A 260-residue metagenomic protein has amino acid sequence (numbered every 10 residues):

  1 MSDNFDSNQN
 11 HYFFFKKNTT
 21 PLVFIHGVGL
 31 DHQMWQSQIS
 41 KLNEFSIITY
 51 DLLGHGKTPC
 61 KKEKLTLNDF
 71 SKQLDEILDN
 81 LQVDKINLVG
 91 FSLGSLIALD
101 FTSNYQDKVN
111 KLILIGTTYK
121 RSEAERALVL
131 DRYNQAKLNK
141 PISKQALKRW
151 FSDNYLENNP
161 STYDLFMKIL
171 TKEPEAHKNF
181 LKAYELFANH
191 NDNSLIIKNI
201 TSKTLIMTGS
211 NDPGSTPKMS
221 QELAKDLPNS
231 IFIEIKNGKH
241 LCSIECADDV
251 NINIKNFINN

Functional and structural regions predicted by a protein language model:
F14-P59: Conserved HGGG/HGGXW glycine-rich cap/lid loop of the alpha/beta-hydrolase fold
Q36-S37, I48-V89, I252: Active-site loop/oxyanion-hole signature of alpha/beta-hydrolase fold enzymes
G90-G94, A98: Gly/Ala-rich beta-loop-alpha elbow adjacent to hydrolase catalytic centers
S103-N104, V109-N139: Flexible "cap/lid" loop of the alpha/beta hydrolase fold
E123-A127, K140-K198: Conserved alpha/beta-hydrolase catalytic His-Asp/Glu region
I200, I206-T208: Short beta-strand/loop motif that positions the catalytic acidic residue of the alpha/beta-hydrolase fold
S210-S215: Acidic catalytic loop of the alpha/beta-hydrolase fold
G238-A247, N251: Catalytic histidine-centered segment of alpha/beta-hydrolase-like enzymes
